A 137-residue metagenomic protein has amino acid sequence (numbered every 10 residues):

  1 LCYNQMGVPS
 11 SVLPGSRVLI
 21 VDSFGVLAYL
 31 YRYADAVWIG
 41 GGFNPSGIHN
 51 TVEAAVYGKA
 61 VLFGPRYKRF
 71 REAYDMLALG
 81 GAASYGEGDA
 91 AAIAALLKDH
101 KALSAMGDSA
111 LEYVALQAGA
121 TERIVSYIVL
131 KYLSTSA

Functional and structural regions predicted by a protein language model:
L1-A137: Nucleotide-activated sugar donor-binding and catalytic core shared by glycosyltransferases and related lipid-linked
